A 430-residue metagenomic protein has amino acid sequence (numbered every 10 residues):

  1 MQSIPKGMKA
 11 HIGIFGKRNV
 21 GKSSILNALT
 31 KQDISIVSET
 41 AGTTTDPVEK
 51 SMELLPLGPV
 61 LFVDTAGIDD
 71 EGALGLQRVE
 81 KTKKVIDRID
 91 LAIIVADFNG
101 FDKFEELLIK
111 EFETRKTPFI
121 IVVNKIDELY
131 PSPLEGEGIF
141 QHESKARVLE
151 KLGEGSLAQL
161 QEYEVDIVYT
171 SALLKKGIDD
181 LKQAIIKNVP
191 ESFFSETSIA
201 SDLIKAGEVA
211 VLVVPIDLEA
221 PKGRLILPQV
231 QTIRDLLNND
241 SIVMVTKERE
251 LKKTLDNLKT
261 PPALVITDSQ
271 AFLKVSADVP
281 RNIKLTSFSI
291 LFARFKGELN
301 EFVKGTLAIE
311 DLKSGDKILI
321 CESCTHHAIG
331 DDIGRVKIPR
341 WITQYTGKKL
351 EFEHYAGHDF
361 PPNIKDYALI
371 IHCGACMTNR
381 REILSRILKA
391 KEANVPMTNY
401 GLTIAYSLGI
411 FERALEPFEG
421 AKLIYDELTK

Functional and structural regions predicted by a protein language model:
M1-L76, K84-V85: Conserved G1/Walker A P-loop phosphate-binding module
S24, A28, L212, E219-D235 (+1 more regions): Short, charged N-terminal beta->alpha structural module
T65, A96-N99, I120-P131, V168-K176 (+7 more regions): G-domain G4 guanine-recognition motif of GTPases
D70, I86-L107, K116-Y130: Conserved Switch II/interswitch segment of TRAFAC-class P-loop GTPases
I89, P262, Y367: An anion/phosphate-binding loop that grips the pyrophosphate of nucleotide cofactors and donors
P118-I120, K125-P133, I139-S198, D202 (+7 more regions): Canonical P-loop GTPase G-domain recognition
R294-G347, E353-D359, I364: Redox- and metal-dependent alpha/beta enzyme cores, enriched for Fe-S-associated oxidoreductases and cofactor-handling
S314, K337, Y345, P362 (+1 more regions): C-terminal functional extensions of proteins
